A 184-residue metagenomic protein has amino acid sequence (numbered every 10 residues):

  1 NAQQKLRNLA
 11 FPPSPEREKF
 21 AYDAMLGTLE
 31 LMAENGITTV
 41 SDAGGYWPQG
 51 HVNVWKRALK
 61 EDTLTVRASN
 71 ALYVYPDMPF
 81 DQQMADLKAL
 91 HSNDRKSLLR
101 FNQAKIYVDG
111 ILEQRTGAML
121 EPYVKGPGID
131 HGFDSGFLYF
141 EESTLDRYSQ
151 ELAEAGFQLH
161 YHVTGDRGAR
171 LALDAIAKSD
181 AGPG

Functional and structural regions predicted by a protein language model:
N1-D86, N102, I106-L171: Divalent metal-binding segments
A58-R67, A89-S97, E154-A155, A177-G184: Secondary-structure transition/capping motifs at alpha-helix termini and the adjoining loop/turn into the next element
